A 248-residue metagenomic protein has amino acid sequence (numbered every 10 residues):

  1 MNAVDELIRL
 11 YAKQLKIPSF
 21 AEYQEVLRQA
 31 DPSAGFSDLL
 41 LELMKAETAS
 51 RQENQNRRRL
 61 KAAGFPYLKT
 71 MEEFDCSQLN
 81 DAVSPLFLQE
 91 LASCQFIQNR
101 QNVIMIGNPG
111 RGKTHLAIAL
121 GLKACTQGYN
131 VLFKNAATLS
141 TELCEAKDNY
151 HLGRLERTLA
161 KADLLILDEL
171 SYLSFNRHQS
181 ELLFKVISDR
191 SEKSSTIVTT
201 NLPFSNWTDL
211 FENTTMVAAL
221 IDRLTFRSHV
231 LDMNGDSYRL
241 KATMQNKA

Functional and structural regions predicted by a protein language model:
R9, K13-Y67: Interdomain "pre-motor" coupling segment immediately N-terminal to P-loop NTPase/helicase cores
Y23-Q24, K134, T138-A146, Y150-A160 (+1 more regions): Replace "adjacent to P-loop NTPase cores in ATP/GTP-dependent enzymes" with "adjacent to NTP-binding cores
M71-C94: N-terminal pre-Walker A segment at the start of P-loop NTPase domains
Q98-V103: Pre-Walker A (Motif I) flank of P-loop NTPase domains
P109: The conserved Walker
K113: Conserved lysine of the Walker
L116, L120: Hydrophobic positions on the alpha1 helix immediately C-terminal to the Walker A/P-loop
L122-K134, C144: Post-Walker A helix-loop "phosphate-sensing" segment adjacent to the P-loop in P-loop NTPases
